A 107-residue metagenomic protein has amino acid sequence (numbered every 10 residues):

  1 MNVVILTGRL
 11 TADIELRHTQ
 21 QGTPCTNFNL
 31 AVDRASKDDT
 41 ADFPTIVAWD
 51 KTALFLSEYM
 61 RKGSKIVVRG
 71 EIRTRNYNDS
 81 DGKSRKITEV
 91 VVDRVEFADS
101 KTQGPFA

Functional and structural regions predicted by a protein language model:
M1-A107: Single-stranded nucleic acid-binding surfaces, predominantly the OB-fold ssDNA-binding core
